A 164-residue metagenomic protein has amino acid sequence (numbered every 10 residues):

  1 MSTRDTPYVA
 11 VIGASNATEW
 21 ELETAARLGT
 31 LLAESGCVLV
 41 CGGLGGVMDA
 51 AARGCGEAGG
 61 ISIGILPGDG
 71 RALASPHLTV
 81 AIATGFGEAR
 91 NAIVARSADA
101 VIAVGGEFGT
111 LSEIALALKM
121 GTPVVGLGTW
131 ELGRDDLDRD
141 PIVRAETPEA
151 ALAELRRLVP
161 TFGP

Functional and structural regions predicted by a protein language model:
M1-T6, F162-P164: Short, low-complexity, intrinsically disordered N-terminal peptides in bacterial proteins
R4-E19, G29-S35: Generic N-terminal amphipathic, Lys/Arg-enriched alpha-helix
E23, R27-T30, G45-M120, G128-L132 (+1 more regions): Acidic/glycine-enriched connector segments
V38-G45: A short beta-strand-loop structural module common to alpha/beta enzyme folds
A81-G85, V125-L127, I142-E154: Short acidic-hydrophobic, aromatic-tinged amphipathic segments that line or gate anion-handling sites
R96-V101, A145-P164: A charged, well-structured terminal subsegment
L137-P141: Acidic, glycine-centered active-site loop in nucleotide-sugar glycosyltransferases
